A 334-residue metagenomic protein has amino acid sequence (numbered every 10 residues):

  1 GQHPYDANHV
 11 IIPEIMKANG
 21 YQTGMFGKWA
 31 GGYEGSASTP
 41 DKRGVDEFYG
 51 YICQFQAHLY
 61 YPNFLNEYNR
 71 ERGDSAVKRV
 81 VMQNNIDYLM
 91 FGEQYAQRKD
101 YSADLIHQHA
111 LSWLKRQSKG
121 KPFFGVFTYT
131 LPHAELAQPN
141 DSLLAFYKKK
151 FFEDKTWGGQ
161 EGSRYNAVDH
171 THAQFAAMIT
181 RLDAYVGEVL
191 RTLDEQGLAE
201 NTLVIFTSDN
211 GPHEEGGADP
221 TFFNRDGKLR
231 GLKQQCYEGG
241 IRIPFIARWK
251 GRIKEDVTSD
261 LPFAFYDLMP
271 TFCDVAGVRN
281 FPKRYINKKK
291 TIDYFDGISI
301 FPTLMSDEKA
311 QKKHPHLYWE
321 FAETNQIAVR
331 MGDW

Functional and structural regions predicted by a protein language model:
G1-M25, E34-G35, P40-E47, A57 (+1 more regions): Active-site segment of extracytoplasmic enzymes that catalyze sulfate/phosphate-ester chemistry
Q2-Y5, K233-E238, Y318-E320, Q326 (+1 more regions): Short Gly/Pro-enriched turn/cap motifs at secondary-structure boundaries
I12, K28, L268, I300: Short active-site alpha-helical segment characteristic of glycosyltransferases and processive polysaccharide synthases
P13, W113, N325-M331: Short, surface-exposed beta-strand/loop micro-motifs that present aromatic residues
A18-G24, R43-D46, K119-G125, L198-V204 (+3 more regions): Loop/turn elements at helix/coil->beta-strand transitions in domains of secreted/extracellular proteins
G31, G35, Q54-M269, C273-Y294 (+1 more regions): Active-site-proximal cap/lid insertion segments
F48-Y49, I246: Short, well-ordered beta-strand core segments
